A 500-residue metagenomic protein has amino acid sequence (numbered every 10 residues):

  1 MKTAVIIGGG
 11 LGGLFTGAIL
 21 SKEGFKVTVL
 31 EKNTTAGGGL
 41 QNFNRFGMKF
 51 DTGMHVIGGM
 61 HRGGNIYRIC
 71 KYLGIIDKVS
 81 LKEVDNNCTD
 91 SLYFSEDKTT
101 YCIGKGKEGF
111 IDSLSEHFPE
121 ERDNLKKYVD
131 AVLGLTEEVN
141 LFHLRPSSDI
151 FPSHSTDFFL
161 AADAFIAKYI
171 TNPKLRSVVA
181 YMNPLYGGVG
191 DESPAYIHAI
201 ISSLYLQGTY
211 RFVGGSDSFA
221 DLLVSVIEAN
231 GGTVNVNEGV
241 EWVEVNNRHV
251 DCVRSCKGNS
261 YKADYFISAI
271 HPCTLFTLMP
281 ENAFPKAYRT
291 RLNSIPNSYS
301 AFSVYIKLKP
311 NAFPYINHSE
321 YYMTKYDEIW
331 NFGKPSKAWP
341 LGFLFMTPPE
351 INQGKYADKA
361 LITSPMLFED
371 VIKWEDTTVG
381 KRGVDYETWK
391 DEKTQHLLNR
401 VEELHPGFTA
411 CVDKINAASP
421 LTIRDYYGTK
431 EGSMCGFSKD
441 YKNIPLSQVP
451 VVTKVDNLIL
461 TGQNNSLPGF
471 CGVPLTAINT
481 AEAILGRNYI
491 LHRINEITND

Functional and structural regions predicted by a protein language model:
K2-K127: N-terminal glycine-rich phosphate/pyrophosphate-binding loop and immediately adjacent elements
E96-E192: Rossmann-like flavin
K174-Y186, E403-L467: A glycine-rich dinucleotide-binding beta-alpha-beta segment and adjacent secondary-structure elements that constitute
A199-V250: Helical element adjacent to the flavin cofactor pocket in flavoenzyme catalytic cores
R211, E241-K355: Mid-domain catalytic core of redox enzymes that form a hydrophobic substrate pocket/lid adjacent to a catalytic redox
N311-A418: C-terminal segments that line or cap access tunnels to active or ligand-binding sites in enzymes and enzyme-associated
Q463-L485: A conserved FAD-binding loop/helix module that cradles the flavin
G486-D500: Active-site-proximal substrate-binding core of FAD-dependent oxidoreductases
